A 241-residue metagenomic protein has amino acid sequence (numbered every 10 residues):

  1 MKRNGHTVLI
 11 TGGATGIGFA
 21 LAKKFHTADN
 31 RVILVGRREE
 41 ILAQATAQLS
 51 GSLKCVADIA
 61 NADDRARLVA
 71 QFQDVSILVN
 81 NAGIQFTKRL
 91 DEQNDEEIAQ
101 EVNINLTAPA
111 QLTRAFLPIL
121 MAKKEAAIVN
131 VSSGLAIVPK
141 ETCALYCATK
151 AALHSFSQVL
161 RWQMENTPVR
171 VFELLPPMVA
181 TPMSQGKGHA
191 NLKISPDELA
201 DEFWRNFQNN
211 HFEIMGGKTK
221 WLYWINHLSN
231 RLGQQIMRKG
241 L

Functional and structural regions predicted by a protein language model:
G12-T15: Conserved glycine-rich cofactor-binding loop
Q48-D63: Rossmann-fold cofactor-recognition segment
A82-F86: Conserved NAD(P)H cofactor-binding loop of Rossmann-fold oxidoreductase domains
R89-V102: Substrate-binding pocket helix/loop in short-chain dehydrogenase/reductase
T113, T149: Active-site helix of classical SDR
S133: Residue(s) in the substrate-gating loop at a strand-loop-helix junction that position the organic substrate next
E173, G188-Y223, H227: C-terminal helical subdomain
